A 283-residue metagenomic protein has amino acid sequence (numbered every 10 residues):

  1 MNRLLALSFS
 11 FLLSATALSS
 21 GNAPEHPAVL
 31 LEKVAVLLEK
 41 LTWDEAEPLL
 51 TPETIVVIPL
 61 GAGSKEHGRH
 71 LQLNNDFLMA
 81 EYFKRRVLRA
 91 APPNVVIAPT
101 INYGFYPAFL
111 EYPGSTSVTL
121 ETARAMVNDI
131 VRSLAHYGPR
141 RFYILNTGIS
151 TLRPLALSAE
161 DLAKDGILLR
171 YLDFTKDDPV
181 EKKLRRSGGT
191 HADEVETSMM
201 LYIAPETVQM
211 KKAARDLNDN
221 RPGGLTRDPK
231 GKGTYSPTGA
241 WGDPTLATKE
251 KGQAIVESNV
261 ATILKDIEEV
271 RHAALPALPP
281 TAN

Functional and structural regions predicted by a protein language model:
M1-L4: Positively charged n-region of N-terminal signal peptides that target proteins for export
A6-T16: Bacterial N-terminal signal peptides
S20-E121, A125-F142, T147-N283: Extended, histidine- and acidic-residue-enriched regions that form the cofactor-binding/catalytic faces
